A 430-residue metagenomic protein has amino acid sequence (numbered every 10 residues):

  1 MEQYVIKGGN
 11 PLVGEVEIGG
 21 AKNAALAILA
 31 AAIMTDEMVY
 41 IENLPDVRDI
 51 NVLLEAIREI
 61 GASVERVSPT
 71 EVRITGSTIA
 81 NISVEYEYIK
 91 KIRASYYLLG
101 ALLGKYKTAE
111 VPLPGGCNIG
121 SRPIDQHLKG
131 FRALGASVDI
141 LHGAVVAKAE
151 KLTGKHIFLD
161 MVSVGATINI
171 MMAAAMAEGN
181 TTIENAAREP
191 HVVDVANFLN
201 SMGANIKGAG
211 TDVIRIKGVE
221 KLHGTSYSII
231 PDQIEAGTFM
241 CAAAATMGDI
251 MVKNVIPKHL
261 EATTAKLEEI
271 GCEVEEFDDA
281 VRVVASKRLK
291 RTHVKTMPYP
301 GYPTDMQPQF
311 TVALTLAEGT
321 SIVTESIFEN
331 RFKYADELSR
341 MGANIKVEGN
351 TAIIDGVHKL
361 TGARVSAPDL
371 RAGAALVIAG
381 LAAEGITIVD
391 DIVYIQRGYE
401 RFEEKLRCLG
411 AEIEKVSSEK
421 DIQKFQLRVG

Functional and structural regions predicted by a protein language model:
M1-G430: Short, structured segments at the rim of ligand-binding sites
